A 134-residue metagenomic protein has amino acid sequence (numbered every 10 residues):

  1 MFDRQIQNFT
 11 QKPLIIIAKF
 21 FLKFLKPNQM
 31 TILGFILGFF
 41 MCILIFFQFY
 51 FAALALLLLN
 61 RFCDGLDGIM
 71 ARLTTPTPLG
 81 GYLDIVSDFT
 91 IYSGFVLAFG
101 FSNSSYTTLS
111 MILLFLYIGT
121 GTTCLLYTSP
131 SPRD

Functional and structural regions predicted by a protein language model:
M1-A55: Topogenic membrane-insertion module of multi-pass membrane proteins
L22, A71-R72: Helix-capping/transition residues at the boundaries of transmembrane alpha-helices and the short helical linkers
P27-M41, P76-T122: Multi-pass membrane catalytic core of lipid/isoprenoid biosynthesis enzymes
I36, A55, L59-F62, V86: Hydrophobic residues within alpha-helical transmembrane segments of multi-pass solute transporters/permease subunits
L59-D67, F115-T122: Alpha-helical transmembrane segments and their membrane-interface exit regions
F62-M70, V86, T90: Active-site His/Glu-centered metal-binding helix of metallohydrolases
Y127-D134: Conserved small/polar residues in nucleotide/adenosyl-binding loops
